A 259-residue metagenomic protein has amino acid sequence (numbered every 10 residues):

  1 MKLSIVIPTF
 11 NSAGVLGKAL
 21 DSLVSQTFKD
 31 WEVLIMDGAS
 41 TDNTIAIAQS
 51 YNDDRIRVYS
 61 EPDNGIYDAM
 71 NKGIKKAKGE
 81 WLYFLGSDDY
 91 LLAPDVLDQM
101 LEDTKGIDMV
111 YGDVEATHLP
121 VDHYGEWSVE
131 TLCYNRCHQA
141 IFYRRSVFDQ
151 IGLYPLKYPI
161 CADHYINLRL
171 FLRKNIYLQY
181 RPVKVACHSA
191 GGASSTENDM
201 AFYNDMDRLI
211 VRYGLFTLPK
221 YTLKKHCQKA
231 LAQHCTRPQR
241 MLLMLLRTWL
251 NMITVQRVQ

Functional and structural regions predicted by a protein language model:
M1-D199, Q256-V258: Nucleotide-sugar donor-binding/catalytic module of glycosyltransferases that assemble extracellular/cell-envelope
I35, D42, P62-D63, R208-I210 (+2 more regions): Generic low-polarity alpha-helical segments
N135-Q139, Y180, A201-V211, R237-M252: Short, Lys/Arg-enriched charge-dense amphipathic segments
P155-Y165, D207-L209, K225-R237: Short secondary-structure transition/capping segments
V183-C187, T196-Y221: Catalytic core of nucleotide-sugar-dependent glycosyltransferases
R212-Q259: Membrane-proximal basic amphipathic "stem/tether" segments
